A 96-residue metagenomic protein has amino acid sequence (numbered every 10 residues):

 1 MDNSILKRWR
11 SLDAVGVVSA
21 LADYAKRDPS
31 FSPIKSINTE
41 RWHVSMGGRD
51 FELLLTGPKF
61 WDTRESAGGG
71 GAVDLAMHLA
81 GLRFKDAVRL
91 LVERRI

Functional and structural regions predicted by a protein language model:
M1-I96: N-terminal structured subdomain of primase-like DNA metabolism proteins
